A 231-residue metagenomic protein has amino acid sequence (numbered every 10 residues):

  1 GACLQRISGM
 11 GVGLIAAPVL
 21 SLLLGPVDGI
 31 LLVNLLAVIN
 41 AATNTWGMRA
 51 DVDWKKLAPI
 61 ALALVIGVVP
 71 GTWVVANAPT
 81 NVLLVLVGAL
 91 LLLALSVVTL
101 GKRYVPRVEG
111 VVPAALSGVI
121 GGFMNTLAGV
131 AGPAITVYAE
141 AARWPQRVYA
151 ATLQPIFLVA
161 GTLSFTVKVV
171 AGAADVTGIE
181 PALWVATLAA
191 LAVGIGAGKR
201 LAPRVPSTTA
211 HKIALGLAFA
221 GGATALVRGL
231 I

Functional and structural regions predicted by a protein language model:
G1, N44, G71-V75, L95-V98 (+3 more regions): Structural signal for membrane-spanning alpha-helices in multi-pass inner-membrane proteins, emphasizing helix cores
G1-A58, G118, G122, V130-G196: Small-residue-rich hydrophobic segments that form or flank transmembrane alpha-helices in multi-pass membrane proteins
P18, T72-A76, V137, K199-P203: Small-residue-mediated transmembrane helix hinge/kink sites in multi-pass secondary transporters
N34, V87-L91, L95, Q154 (+3 more regions): Residues within membrane-spanning alpha-helices of integral membrane proteins, especially the hydrophobic core/packing
A41-V52, L86-V111, K199-R200, G222-I231: Transmembrane helix exit motif
V52-T99: Glycine/small-residue-rich loop that forms an oxyanion/phosphate-binding "nest" at active or ligand-binding sites
T72-N81, P106, K168-P181, L230-I231: Membrane-interface helix termini and inter-helical loops of multi-pass transporters
G196-F219: Interfacial loop-to-transmembrane junctions
